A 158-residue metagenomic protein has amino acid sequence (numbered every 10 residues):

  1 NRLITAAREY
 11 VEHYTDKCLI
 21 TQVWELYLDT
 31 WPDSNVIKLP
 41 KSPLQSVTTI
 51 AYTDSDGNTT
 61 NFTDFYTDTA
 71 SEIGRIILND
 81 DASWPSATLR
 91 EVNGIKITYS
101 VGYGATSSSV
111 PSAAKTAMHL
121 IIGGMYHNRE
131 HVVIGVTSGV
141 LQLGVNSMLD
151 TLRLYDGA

Functional and structural regions predicted by a protein language model:
N1-A158: Divalent metal-cofactor coordination and adjacent catalytic microenvironments
